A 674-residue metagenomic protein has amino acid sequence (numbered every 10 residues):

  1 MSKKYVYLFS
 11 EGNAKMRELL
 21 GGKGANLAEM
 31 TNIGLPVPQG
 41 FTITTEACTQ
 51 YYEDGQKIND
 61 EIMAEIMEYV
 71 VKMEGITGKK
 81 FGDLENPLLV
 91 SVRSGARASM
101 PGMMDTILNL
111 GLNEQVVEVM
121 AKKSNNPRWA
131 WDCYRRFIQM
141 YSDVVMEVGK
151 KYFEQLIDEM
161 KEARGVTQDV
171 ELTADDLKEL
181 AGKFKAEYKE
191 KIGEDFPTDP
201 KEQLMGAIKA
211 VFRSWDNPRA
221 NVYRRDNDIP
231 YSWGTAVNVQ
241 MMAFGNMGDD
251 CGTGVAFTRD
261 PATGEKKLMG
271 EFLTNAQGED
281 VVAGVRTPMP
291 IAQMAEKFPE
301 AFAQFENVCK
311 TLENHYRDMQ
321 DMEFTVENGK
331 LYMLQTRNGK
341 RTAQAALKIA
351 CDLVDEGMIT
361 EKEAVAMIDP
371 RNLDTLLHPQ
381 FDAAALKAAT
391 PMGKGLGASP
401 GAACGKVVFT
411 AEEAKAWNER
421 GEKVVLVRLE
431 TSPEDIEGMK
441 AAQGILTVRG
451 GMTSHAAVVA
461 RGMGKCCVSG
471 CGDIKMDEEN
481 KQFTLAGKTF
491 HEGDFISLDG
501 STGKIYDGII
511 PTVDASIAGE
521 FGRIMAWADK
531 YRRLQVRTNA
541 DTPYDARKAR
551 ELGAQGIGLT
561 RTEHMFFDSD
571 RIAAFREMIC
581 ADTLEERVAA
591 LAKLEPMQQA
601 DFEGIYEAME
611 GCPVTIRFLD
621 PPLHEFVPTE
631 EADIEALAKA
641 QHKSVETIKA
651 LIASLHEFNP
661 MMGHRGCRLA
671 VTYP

Functional and structural regions predicted by a protein language model:
M1-A389, A416, E422-V425, S432-E437 (+10 more regions): Nucleotide/phosphate-binding sheet-loop regions of phosphoryl- and nucleotidyl-transfer enzymes
E361, A366-D369, L386, I509-Q535: Intein/HINT protein-splicing elements and their conserved insertion hotspots or analogous self-processing inserts
P391-G393, A518-Y531, C580-A589: Surface-exposed acidic, glycine/proline-enriched linker/cap segments that occur as 15-30-residue helix-coil
K394-E434, L485-R523: Extended, non-globular alpha-helical segments
T447, V468-G470, L559-T560: Short beta-strand and adjacent tight-turn residues that come in two discontinuous sequence segments and form the edges
M463-K465: Residues forming the flavin
V468-E479: Solvent-exposed beta-strand/loop surfaces of large extracellular or lumenal domains
R532-P543, A592-K593, H642, R665-P674: Active-site mouth loops of central-metabolism enzymes
